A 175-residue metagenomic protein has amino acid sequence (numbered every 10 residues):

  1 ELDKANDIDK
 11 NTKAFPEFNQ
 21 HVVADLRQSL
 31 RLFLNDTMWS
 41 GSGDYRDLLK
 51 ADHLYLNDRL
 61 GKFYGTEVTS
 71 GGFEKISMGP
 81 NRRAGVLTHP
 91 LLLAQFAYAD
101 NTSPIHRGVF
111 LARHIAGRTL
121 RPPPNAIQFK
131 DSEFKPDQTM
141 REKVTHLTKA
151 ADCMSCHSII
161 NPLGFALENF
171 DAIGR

Functional and structural regions predicted by a protein language model:
E1-I8, K62, T66-G71, L120-R121 (+1 more regions): Secretory-pathway/luminal and periplasmic proteins that interact with or process carbohydrate-rich
E1-W39: Long, ordered, helix-rich scaffold segments
K4-A14, G41-D52, G71-E74, P122-D131: Short coil/turn segments at secondary-structure boundaries
P16-Q20, G43-L48, A94-N101: Second-shell loop/turn segments in exported
R31-Y55, R141, T148: Extended, non-catalytic structural segments that build the interaction scaffolds of large macromolecular assemblies
Y55-K62: Extended, Lys/Arg-enriched charged tracts that mediate electrostatic binding to polyanionic substrates
G61, K75-R175: Sequence context surrounding c-type heme c attachment/ligation sites in exported
